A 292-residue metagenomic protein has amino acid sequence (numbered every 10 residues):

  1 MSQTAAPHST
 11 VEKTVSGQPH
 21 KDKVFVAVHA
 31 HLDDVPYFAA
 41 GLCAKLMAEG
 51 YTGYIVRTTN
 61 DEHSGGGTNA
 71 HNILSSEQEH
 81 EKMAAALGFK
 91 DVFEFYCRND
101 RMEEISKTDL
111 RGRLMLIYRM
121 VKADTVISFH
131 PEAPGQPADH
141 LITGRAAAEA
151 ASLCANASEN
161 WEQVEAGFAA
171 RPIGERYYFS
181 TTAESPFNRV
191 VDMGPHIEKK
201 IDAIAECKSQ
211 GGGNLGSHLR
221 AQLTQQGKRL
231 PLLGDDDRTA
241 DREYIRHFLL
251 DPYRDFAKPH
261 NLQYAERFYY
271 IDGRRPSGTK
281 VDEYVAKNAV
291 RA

Functional and structural regions predicted by a protein language model:
M1-K23, V121, N160-A169, A183-A292: C-terminal accessory domains and tails appended to enzymatic cores
M1-V121, S277, K287-A289: Active-site rim/loop-helix segments in enzyme catalytic domains that contact anionic ligands
H31-L32, E132, H140, M193-H196: Short beta->alpha junction loops/turns
Y37, R145, I201: Alpha-helical elements of the RecA-like P-loop NTPase motor core of helicases
A40, G67-N69, D139-L141, N188-V191: Short aromatic-enriched loop/helix-cap "lid" or pocket-rim segments at secondary-structure transitions that line
C43-L46, N72, I142-A146, P195: Glycine-rich, phosphate-binding/catalytic loops in enzymes
Y54, E81-M83, K90-F179: Internal alpha/beta domain cores that form substrate/cofactor-binding pockets in large enzymes and binding proteins
D61-E62, A133, T182-E184, H196: Short, solvent-exposed loop/turn segments at secondary-structure junctions
